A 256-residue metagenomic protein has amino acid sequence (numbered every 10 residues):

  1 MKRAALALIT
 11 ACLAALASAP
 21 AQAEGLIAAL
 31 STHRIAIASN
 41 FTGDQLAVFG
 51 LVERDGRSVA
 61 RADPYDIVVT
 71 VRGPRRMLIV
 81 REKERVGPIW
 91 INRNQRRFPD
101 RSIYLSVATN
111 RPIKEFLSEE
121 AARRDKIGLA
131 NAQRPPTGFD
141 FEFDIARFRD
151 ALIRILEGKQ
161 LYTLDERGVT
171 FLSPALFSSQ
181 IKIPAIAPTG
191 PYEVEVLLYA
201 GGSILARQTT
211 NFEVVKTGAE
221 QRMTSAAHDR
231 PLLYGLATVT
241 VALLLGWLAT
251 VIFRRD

Functional and structural regions predicted by a protein language model:
A7-L16: Bacterial N-terminal signal peptides
A19-A23: Sec/Tat signal peptide C-region and signal peptidase I cleavage site
E24-N40: N-terminal edge beta-strand
V52-G56: Short solvent-exposed capping/turn motifs at the termini of beta-strands
R85-P188: Membrane-proximal low-complexity regions enriched in glycine and acidic/polar residues
K182, L205-G235: Short, aromatic-rich amphipathic segments at membrane interfaces that lie adjacent to a transmembrane helix or signal
I186-K216: Extended, hydrophilic extramembrane loops/domains of integral membrane proteins
A242-D256: Juxtamembrane interface at the cytosolic side of transmembrane helices
